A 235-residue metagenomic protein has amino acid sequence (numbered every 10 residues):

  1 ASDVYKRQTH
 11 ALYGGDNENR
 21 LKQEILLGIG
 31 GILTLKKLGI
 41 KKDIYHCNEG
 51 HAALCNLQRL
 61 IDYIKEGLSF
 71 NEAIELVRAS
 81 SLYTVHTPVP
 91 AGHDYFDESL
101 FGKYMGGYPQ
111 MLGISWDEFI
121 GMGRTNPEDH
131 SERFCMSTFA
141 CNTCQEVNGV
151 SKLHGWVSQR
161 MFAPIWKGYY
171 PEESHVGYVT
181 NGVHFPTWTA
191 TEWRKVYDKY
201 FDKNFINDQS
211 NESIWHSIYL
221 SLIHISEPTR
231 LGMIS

Functional and structural regions predicted by a protein language model:
S2-S226, R230, S235: Catalytic cores of carbohydrate-active enzymes across secretory and cytosolic contexts
